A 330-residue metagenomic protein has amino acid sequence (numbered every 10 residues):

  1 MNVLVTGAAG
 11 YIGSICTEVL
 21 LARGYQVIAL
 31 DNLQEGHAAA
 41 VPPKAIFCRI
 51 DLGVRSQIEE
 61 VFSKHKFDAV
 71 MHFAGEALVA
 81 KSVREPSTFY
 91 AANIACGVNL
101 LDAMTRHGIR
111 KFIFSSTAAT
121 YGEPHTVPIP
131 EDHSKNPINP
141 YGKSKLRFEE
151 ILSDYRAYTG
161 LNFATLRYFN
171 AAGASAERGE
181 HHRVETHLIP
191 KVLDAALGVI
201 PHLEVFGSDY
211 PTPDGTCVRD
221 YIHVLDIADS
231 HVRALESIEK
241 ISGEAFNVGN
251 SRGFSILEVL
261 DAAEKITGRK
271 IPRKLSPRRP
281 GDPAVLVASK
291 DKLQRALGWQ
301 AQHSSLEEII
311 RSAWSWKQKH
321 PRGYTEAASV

Functional and structural regions predicted by a protein language model:
M1-A171: N-terminal Rossmann-like NAD(P)+-binding domain of SDR-like oxidoreductases, especially those catalyzing
A39-V41, H125-V127, S175-E180, C217-V218 (+1 more regions): Short aromatic-enriched loop/helix-cap "lid" or pocket-rim segments at secondary-structure transitions that line
I50, V54, H181-E185, R252 (+2 more regions): Residue-level signature of the cytosolic catalytic core of signaling kinases
L52, S134, N170-G173, S208-Y210 (+1 more regions): Residues that form or immediately flank small-molecule/cofactor binding pockets and catalytic motifs
V79-S82, A174-R178, P213-G215: A short acidic, helix-capping loop that chelates divalent metal ions and anchors anionic groups
Y90, I138-L146, H182-P190, D220-Y221: Short-chain dehydrogenase/reductase
K191-V330: C-terminal substrate-binding subdomain of Rossmann-fold SDR/epimerase-dehydratase oxidoreductases
